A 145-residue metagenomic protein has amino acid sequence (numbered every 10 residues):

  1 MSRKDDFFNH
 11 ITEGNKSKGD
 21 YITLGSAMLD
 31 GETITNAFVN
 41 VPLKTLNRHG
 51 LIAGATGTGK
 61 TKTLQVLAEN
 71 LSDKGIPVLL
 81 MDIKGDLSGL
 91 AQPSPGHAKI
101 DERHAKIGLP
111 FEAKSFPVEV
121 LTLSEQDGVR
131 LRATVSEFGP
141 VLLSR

Functional and structural regions predicted by a protein language model:
M1-A55, K62-K74, V78-L79, K84-S115 (+1 more regions): Basic- and hydrophobic-enriched, low-structure N-terminal and domain-boundary segments that flank ATP-binding catalytic
K60-Q65, S136, P140: Short, charged, low-complexity patches
L123-R145: ATP-hydrolysis module of ASCE/P-loop NTPase motor domains, specifically the Walker B Asp-Glu catalytic pair
